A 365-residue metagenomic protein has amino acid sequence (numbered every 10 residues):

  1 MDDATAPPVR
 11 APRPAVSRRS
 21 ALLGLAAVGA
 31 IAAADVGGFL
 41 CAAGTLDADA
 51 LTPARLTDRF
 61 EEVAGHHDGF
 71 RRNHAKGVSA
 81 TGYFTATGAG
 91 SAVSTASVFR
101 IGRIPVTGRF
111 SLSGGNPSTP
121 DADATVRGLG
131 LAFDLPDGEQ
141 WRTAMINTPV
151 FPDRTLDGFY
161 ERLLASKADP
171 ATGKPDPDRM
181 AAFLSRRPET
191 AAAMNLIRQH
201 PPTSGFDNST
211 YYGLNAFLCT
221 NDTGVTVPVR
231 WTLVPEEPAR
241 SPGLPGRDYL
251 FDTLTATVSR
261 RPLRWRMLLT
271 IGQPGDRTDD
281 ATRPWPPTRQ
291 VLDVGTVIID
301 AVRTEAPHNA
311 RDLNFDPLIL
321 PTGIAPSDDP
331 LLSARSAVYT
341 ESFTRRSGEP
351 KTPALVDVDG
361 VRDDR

Functional and structural regions predicted by a protein language model:
D2-R365: Active-site-adjacent core segments of small-molecule enzymes
